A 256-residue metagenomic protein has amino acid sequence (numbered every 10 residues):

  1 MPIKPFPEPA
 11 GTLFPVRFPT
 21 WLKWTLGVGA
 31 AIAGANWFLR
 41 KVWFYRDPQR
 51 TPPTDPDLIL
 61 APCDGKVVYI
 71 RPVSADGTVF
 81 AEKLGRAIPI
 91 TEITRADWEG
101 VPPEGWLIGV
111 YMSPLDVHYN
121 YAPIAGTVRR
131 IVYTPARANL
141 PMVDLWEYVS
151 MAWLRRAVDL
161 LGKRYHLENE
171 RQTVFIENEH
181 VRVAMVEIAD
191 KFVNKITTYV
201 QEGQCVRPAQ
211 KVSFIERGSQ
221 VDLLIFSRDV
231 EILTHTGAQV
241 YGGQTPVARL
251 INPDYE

Functional and structural regions predicted by a protein language model:
M1-E256: Contiguous, well-folded functional domains in the mature portion of proteins
